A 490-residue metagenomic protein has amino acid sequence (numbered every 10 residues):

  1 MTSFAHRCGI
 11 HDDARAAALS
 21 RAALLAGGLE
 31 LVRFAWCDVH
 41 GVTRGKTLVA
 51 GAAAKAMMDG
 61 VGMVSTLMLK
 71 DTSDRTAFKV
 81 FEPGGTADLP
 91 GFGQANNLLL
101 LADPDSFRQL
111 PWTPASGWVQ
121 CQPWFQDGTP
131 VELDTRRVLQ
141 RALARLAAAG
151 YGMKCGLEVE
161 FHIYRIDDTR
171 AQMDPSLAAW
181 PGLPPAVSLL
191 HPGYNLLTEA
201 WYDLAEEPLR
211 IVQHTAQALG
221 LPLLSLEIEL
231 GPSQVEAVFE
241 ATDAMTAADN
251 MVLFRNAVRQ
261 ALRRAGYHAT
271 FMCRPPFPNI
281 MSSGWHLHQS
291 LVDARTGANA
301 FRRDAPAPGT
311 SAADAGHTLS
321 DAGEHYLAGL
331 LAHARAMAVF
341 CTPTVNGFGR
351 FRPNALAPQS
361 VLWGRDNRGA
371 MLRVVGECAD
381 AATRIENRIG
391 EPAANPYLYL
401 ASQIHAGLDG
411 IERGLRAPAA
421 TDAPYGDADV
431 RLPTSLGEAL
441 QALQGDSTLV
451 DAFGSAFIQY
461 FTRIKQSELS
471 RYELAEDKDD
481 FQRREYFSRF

Functional and structural regions predicted by a protein language model:
M1-S225, A247, R431-F490: ATP/Mg2+-dependent ligation/transfer catalytic cores
T2-G27, A35-V42, T246-A247, A257-F271 (+3 more regions): C-terminal accessory/tail domains of diverse enzymes
A115-P123, P232-E240, S283-H288, A382-R384: Glycine-rich, often proline-containing surface loops adjacent to acidic residues and nearby aromatics that form
A144-K154, H214-P222, A247, F254-T270 (+2 more regions): Secondary-structure boundary elements
K154-H162, W180-E199, L219-V238, A269-H286 (+1 more regions): Core alpha/beta catalytic barrel or barrel-like domain that forms the active/cofactor pocket in diverse metabolic
D174-V187, W285-R295, V361-W363, A370-G376: Short beta-strand elements
A200-P208, S225-G231, D243-F254, F277 (+3 more regions): Short, contiguous, pocket-lining structural segments that sit at or immediately flank catalytic/ligand-binding sites
M272, H286-A305: Hydrophobic/aromatic-rich core segments of domains that either
